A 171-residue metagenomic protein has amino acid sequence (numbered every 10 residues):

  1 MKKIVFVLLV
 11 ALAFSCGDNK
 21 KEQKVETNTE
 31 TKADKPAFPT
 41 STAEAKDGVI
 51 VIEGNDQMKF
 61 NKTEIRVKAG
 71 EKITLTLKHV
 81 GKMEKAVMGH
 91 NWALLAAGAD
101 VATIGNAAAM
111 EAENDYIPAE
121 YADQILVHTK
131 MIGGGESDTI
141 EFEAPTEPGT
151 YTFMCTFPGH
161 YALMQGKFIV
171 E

Functional and structural regions predicted by a protein language model:
M1-F14: Sec-dependent bacterial lipoprotein signal peptides
C16-V25: Bacterial lipoprotein signal-peptidase II cleavage site
K24-I50: Post-signal peptide N-terminal segment of mature Sec-exported envelope proteins
E30-A37, K78, V127-E171: Extracellular/periplasmic metallocenter environments
T42-I73: N-terminal edge beta-strand
G81-K85: Extended, low-complexity, turn-rich repeat/linker tracts enriched in Gly/Pro/Ser/Thr and Asp/Glu that occur
W92-A102, Y161, V170-E171: Short edge-strand/loop segments of extracellular domains
A99-T146: Extracytoplasmic beta-sandwich strand-turn segments characteristic of Greek-key/jelly-roll folds
